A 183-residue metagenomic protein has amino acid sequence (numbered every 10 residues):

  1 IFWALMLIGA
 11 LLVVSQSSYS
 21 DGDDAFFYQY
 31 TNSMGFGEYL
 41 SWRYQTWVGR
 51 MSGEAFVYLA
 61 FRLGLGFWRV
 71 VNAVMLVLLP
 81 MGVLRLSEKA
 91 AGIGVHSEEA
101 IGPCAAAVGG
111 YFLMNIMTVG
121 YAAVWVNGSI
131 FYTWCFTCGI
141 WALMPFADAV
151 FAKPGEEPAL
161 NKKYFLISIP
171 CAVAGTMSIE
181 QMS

Functional and structural regions predicted by a protein language model:
I1-G22, G109-G110: Transmembrane signal-anchor helices characteristic of membrane glycosylation enzymes that use polyprenol
V13-N32, Y44-F56: Extracytoplasmic catalytic/substrate-binding loops of multi-pass membrane glycan-assembly enzymes
R43-A73: Short hydrophobic/aromatic helix or loop-helix immediately within or flanking a transmembrane segment in polytopic
V57, V71-V83, F131, C135-C138: Transmembrane alpha-helices of multi-pass, membrane-embedded glycan-processing enzymes that use lipid-linked
V74-E98, G102-P103, W141: Transmembrane-helix motifs of polytopic, lipid-linked glycan transferases
K89-A90, A147-L166: Membrane-interface junctions at the ends of membrane-embedded or membrane-associated helices
A100-V150: Membrane-interface micro-motifs in multi-pass membrane enzymes
K163-M182: Membrane-interface alpha helices of multi-pass inner-membrane proteins
